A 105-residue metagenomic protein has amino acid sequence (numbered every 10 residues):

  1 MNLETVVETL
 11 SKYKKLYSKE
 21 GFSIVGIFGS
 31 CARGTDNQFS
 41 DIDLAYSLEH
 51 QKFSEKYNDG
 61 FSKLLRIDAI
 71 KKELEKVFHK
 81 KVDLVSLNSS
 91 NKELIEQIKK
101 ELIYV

Functional and structural regions predicted by a protein language model:
M1-I24, A32-Q38, Q51-V105: Catalytic core of pol beta-like nucleotidyltransferases
I27: Conserved histidines in hydrophobic membrane contexts and catalytic metal-binding motifs
S40-I42: Change "...and in nucleic-acid phosphodiester-cleaving endonucleases..." to "...and in nucleic-acid processing enzymes
A45-E49: Short hydrophobic/aromatic beta-strand micro-patches that form the beta-sheet surface supporting nucleotide- or nucleic
